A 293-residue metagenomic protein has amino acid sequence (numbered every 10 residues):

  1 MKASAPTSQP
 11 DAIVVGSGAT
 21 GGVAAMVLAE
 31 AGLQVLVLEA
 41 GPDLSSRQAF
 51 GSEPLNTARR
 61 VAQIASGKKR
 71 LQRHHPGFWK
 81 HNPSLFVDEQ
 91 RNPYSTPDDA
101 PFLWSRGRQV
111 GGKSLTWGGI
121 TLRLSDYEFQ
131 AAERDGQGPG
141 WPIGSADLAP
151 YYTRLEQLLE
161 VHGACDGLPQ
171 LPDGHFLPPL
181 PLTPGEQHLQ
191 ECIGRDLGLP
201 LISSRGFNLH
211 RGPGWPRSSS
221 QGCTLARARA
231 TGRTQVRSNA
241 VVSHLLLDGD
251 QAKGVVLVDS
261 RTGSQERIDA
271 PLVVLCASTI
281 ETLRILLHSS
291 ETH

Functional and structural regions predicted by a protein language model:
A5-T20, L36: Beta1/beta-strand and adjacent pyrophosphate-binding region of the FAD-binding site in flavoprotein oxidoreductases
D11, L33-Q34, G198-P200: Residues that mark the start of a beta-strand
G18-A19, P184, I280: Residue-level detector of alpha-helix initiation sites
V27-E30, Q34-R59, A240, L245-L246 (+1 more regions): Glycine-rich loop(s) and the adjacent beta-strand/alpha-helix scaffold that form part
P42-G67, G107-G118: Conserved N-terminal glycine-rich FAD pyrophosphate-binding loop of Rossmann-like flavoproteins
V61-A65, L71-V87, P93-L103, R108-Q109 (+3 more regions): Conserved redox-cofactor binding core of oxidoreductases
N92-Y94, D98, L257-T262: Short acidic, glycine-rich loop/turn motifs
